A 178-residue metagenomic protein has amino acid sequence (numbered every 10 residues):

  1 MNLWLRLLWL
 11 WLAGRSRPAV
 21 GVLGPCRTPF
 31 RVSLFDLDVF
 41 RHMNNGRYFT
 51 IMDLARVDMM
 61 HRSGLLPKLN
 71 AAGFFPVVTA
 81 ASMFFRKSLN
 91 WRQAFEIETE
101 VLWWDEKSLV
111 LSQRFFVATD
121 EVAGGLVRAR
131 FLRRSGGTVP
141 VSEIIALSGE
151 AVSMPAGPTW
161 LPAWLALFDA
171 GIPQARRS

Functional and structural regions predicted by a protein language model:
M1-S16, V22, V77, L89-E96 (+1 more regions): HotDog/MaoC-like acyl-thioester-processing domains
G24-S33: Short amphipathic
D36-D38: Acidic, divalent-cation-chelating loop motifs in proteins
R47-N70: Active-site helix/loop of acyl-thioester processing domains in fatty-acid/polyketide metabolism, spanning hotdog-fold
A71-V78: Charged, low-complexity intrinsically disordered boundary/linker segments
A81: Active-site-proximal segments of catalytic enzyme domains that coordinate small-molecule cofactors or metal ions
F85-K87: Beta-strand-rich interaction surfaces with strong enrichment in secreted/lumenal proteins
